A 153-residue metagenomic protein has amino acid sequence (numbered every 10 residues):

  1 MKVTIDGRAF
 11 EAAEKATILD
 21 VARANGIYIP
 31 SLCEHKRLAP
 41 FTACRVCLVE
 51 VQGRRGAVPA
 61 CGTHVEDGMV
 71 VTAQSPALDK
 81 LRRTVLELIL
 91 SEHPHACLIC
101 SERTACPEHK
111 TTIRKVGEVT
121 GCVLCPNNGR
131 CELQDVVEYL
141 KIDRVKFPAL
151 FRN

Functional and structural regions predicted by a protein language model:
M1-R8: Eukaryote-biased recognition of intrinsically disordered, low-complexity regulatory segments
F10-D67: N-terminal cofactor/phosphate-binding cores enriched in small/glycine residues, especially glycine-rich loops such as
R45, R54-N153: Fe-S ferredoxin-like electron-transfer domains and their immediately adjacent linker/connector regions across
